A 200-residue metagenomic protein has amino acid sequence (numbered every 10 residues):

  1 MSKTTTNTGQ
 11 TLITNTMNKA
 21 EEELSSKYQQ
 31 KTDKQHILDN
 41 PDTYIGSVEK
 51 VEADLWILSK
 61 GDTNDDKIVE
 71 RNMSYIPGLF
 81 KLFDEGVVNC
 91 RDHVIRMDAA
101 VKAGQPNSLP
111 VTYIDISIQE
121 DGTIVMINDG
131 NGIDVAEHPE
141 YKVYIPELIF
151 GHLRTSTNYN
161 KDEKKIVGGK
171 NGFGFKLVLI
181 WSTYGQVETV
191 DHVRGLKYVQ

Functional and structural regions predicted by a protein language model:
S2-E85, D98-P106, E137-E140, Y144-G151: Bergerat-fold GHKL ATPase/HATPase_c domain
S2-K3, G9-Y28, E120-K142, S156-Q200: GHKL-type ATPase core
I37, L82, G86-V88, H93 (+2 more regions): Phosphate-binding glycine-rich loops of NTP-binding sites
D42-T43, R96, T155, Y184: A very general structural signal that marks isolated residues within well-ordered alpha-helical segments
S47, R96, A100, Y159-N160 (+1 more regions): Generic macromolecular interface patches on structured domains
Y75-L79, I118, K170: Secondary-structure capping and boundary motifs in well-ordered enzyme cores
V88-T157: Conserved beta-strand-loop-beta-strand hairpin that lines the nucleotide-binding pocket of ATP/GTP-utilizing enzymes
